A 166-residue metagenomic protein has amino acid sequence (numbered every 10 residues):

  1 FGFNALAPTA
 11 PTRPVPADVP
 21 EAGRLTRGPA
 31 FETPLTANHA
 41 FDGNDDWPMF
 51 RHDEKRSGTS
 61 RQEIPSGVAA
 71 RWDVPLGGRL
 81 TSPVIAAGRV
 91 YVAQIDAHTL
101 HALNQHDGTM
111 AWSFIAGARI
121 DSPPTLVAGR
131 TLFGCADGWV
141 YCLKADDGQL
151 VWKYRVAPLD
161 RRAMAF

Functional and structural regions predicted by a protein language model:
F1, N44-W47, G77-L100, F114-Y141 (+1 more regions): Repeat-blade elements of multi-bladed beta-propeller folds
F1-T36: Blade-level signature of beta-propeller repeat domains, shared across WD40, Kelch, NHL, RCC1 and BNR/Asp-box propellers
P34-A70: Blade/loop signatures of beta-propeller domains
E54-S60, L80-S82, R161-R162: Short, solvent-exposed loop/turn elements at domain surfaces
A69-V74, T109-F114, W152: A short beta-strand motif characteristic of beta-propeller blades
N104-D107, K144-D147: Short loop/turn segments that connect beta-strands within beta-propeller blades
Y154-F166: Surface-exposed loop and turn segments in beta-propeller and other repeat-based domains that flank or scaffold
